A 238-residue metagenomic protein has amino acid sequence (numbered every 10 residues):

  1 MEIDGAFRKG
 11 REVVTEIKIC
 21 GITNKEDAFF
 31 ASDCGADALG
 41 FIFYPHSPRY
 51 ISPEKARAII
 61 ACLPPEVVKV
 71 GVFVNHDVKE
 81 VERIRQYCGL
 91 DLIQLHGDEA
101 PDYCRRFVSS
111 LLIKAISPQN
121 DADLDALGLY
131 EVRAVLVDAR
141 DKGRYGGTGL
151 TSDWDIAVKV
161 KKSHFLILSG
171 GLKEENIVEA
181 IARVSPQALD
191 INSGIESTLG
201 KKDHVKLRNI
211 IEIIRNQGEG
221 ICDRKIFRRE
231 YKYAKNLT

Functional and structural regions predicted by a protein language model:
E2-T238: Conserved N-terminal beta1-alpha1 strand-loop-helix module at the mouth
